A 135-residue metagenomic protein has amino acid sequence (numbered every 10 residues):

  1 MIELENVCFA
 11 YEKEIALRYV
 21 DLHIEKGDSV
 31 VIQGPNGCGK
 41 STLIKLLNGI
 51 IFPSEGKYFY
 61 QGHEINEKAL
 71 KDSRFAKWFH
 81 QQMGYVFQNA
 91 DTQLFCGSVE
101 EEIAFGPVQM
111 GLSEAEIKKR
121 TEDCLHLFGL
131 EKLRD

Functional and structural regions predicted by a protein language model:
E14-I15, K77, K132: Short coil-to-beta microelement around the adenine-binding A-loop and adjacent beta1/P-loop entry of ABC ATPase
I24-K26, W78: Conserved hydrophobic segment flanking the Walker A/P-loop of ABC-type ATPase nucleotide-binding domains
Q33-P35: The feature captures the beta-strand-to-loop junction immediately N-terminal to the Walker
N48: Helix-to-loop junction immediately C-terminal to a conserved catalytic motif
G56-K68, F79: Conserved ABC transporter NBD signature motif
D91, G97-V108, K118, E122: Short helical segment in ABC ATPase nucleotide-binding domains corresponding to the A-loop/adjacent helical element
A115-R134: Conserved ABC ATPase "signature" region
